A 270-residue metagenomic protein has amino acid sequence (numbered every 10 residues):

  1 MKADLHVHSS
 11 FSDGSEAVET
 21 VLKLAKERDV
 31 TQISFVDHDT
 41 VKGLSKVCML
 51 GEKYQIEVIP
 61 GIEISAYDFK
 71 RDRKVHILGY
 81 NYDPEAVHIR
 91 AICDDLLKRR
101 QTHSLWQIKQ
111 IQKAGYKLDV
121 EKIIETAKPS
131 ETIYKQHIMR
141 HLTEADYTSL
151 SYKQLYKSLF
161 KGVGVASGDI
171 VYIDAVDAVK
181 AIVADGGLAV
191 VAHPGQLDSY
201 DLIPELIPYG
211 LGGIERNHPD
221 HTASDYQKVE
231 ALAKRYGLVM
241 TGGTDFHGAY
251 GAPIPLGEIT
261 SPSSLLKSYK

Functional and structural regions predicted by a protein language model:
M1-K74, S158-K161, V165, I173-V183 (+2 more regions): An N-terminally biased module of ancient metal coordination in phosphate/nucleic-acid-related enzymes
T31, K117-D119, T148, V239: Short coil/loop linkers at secondary-structure junctions
K46, E63-Q101: Active-site phosphate-binding/coordination module
K98-T126: Conserved phosphoryl-transfer catalytic core
A114, A145, N217: Change "in soluble alpha/beta enzymes" to "in soluble alpha/beta proteins
A127-G187: Conserved acidic, metal-coordinating active-site core of Asp-based, Mg2+-dependent phosphoryl-transfer enzymes
